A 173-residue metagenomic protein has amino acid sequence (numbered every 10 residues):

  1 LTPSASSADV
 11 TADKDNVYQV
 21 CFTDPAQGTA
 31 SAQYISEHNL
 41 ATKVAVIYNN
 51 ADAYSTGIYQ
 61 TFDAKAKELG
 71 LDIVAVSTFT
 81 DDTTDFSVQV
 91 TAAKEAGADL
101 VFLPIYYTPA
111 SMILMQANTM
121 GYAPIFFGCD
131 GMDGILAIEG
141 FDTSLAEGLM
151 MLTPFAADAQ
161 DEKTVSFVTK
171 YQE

Functional and structural regions predicted by a protein language model:
L1-A12, V20, F79-S87, Y107-S111: Beta-alpha junction/loop-to-helix N-cap segments that form part of ligand/metal-binding clefts
L1-P3, K43-Y48, G97-Y107, I113 (+1 more regions): Periplasmic-binding protein-like
D15-C21, N49-A51, M151-D158, E173: Second-shell loop/turn segments in exported
N16-T78, L100: An alpha-beta-alpha
V20-K43, T56-I58, D85-S87, A110-S111 (+2 more regions): Hydrophobic alpha-helical segments within soluble ligand-binding/sensing domains
S36-E37, K94, N118, D142: Non-catalytic positions within long, well-ordered alpha-helices that form the structural scaffold/packing of enzyme
F62-V76, P109-M112, Q116-F127: Short acidic, glycine/proline-enriched helix-loop-strand junctions
A117-E173: Extracellular/periplasmic periplasmic-binding protein-like sensory domains
